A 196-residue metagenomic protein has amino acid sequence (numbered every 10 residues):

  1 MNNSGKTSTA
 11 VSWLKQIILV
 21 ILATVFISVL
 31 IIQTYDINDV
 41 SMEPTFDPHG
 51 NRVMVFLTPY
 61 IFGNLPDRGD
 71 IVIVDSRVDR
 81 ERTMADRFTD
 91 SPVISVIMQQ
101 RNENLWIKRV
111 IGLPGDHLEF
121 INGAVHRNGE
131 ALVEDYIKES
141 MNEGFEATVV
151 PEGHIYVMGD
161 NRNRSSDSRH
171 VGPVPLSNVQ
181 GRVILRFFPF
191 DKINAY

Functional and structural regions predicted by a protein language model:
M1-Y196: Extended hydrophobic leader/signal-anchor segments used for secretion and membrane insertion
